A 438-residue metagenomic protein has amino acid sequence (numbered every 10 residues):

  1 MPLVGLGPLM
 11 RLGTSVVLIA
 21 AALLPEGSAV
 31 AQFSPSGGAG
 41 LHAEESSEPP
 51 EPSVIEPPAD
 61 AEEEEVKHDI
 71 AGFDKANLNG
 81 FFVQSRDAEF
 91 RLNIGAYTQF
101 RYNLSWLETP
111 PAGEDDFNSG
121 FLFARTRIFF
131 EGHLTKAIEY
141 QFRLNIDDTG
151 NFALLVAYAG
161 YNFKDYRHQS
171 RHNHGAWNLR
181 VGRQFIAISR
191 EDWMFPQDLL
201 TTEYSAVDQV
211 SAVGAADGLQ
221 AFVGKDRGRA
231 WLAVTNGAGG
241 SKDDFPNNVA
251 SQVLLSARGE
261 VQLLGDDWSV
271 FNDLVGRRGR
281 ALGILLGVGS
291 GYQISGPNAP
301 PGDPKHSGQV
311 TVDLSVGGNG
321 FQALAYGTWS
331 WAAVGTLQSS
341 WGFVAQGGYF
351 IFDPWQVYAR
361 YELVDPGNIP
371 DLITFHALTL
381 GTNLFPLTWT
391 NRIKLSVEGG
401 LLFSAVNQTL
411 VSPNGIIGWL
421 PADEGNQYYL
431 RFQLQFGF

Functional and structural regions predicted by a protein language model:
M1-M10: N-terminal secretory signal peptides that target proteins for export/translocation
G13-E26: Bacterial N-terminal signal peptides
G27-Q99, W106-T109, Q169-N173, W268-V270 (+2 more regions): N-terminal periplasmic/intermembrane-space "pro-region" immediately following the signal or transit peptide
E63-F73, L107, E114-D115, Q141 (+5 more regions): Outer-membrane beta-barrel pore domains
G80-G240, V249-D266, D273, R277-G279 (+4 more regions): Outer membrane beta-barrel
F245-N247: Active-site cleft segment of glycoside hydrolase catalytic domains centered on the general acid/base Glu
F271-D273, I284: Low-complexity, intrinsically disordered short segments enriched for Gly/Pro and polybasic residues
